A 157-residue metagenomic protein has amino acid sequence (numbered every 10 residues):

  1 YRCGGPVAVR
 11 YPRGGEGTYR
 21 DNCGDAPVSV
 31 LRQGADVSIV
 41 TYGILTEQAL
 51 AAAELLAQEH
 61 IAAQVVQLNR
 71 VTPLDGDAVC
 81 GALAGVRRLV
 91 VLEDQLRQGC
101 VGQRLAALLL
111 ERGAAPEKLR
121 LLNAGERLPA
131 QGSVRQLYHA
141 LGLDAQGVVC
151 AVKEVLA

Functional and structural regions predicted by a protein language model:
Y1-A157: Thiamine diphosphate
